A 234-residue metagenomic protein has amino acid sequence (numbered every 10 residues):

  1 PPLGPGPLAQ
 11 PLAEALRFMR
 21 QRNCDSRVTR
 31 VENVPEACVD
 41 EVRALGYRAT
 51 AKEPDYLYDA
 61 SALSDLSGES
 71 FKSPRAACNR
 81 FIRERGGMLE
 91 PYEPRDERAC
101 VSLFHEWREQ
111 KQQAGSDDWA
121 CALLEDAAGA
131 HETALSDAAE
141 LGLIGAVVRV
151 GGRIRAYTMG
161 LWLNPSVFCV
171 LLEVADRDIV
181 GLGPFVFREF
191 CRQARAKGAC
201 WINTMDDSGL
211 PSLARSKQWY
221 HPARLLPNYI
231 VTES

Functional and structural regions predicted by a protein language model:
P1-V34, R149-I179: Conserved donor-binding loop and adjoining core beta-sheet/short helix segment in diverse acyl/aminoacyl transferases
E14, F18-R22, R80, E106 (+2 more regions): A generic secondary-structure signal
R20-D25, G86, R195-W201: Short, surface-exposed connector motifs at secondary-structure boundaries
V28-R30, E90, C200-T204: Short catalytic-loop micro-motif centered on adjacent basic/acidic residues
E36-A51, A76, S208-L225: Conserved active-site alpha-helix within GNAT-family acetyltransferase domains
L45-W119: Acyltransferase donor/substrate-recognition loop-hinge adjacent to the catalytic core
R95, A99-R153: Short, conserved active-site entrance elements at the starts or edges of catalytic domains
G142-S234: Aromatic (often tryptophan-rich) hydrophobic motifs at membrane interfaces
